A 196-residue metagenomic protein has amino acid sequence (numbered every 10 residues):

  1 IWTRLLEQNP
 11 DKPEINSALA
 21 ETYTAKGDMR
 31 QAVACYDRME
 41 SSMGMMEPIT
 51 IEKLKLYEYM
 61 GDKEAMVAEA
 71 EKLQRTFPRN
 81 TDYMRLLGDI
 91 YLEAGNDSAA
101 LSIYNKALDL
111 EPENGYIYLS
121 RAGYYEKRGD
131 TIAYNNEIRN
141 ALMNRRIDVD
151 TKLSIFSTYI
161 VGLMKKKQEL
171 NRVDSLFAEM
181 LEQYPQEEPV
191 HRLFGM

Functional and structural regions predicted by a protein language model:
R4-L5, R38-M39, K72-L73, K106-A107 (+2 more regions): Canonical positions in the second alpha-helix
P10, G44-M45, P78-R79, P112 (+2 more regions): Short coil turns that delineate tetratricopeptide repeat
A25-K26, Y59, E93, K127 (+1 more regions): Register position in tetratricopeptide repeats
M143-L163, Q186-L193: Amphipathic alpha-helical repeat scaffolds of TPR domains
